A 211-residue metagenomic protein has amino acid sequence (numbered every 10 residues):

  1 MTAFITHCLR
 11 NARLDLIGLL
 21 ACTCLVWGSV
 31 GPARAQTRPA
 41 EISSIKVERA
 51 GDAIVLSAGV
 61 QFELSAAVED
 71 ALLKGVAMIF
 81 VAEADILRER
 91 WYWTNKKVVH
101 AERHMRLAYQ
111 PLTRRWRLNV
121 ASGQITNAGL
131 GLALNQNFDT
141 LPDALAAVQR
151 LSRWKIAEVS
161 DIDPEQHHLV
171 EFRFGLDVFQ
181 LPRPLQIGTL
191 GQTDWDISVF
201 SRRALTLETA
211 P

Functional and structural regions predicted by a protein language model:
M1-N11: N-terminal secretory signal peptides that target proteins for export/translocation
N11-G28: Bacterial N-terminal signal peptides
G31-A35: Sec/Tat signal peptide C-region and signal peptidase I cleavage site
Q36-V47: N-terminal edge beta-strand
K46-S57, V68-V76, Y92-K96, S160-D163: Short, solvent-exposed beta-strand/turn "edge" segments of beta-rich domains on protein surfaces
L56-V60, Q136-I162: A beta-strand/beta-hairpin structural motif
D70-T140: Structured domain cores in non-transmembrane regions
L151-P211: Glycine-rich, aromatic-bearing surface loops/beta-hairpins
